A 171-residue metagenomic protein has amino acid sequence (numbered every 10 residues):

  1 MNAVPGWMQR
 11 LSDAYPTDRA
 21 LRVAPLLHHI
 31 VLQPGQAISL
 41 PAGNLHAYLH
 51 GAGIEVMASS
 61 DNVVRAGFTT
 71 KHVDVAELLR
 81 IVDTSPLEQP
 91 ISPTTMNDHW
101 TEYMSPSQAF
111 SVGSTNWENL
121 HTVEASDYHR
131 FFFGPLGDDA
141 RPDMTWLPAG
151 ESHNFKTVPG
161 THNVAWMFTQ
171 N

Functional and structural regions predicted by a protein language model:
M1, P5-R19, L49-A52, N116-A149 (+1 more regions): Glycine- and acidic-residue-biased ligand/ion/polar-headgroup-sensing regions
N2-S59: Acidic, glycine-rich loop-and-beta core segments that form the ion-binding/anion-interacting portion of active sites
L27-Y48, T115, G137-P159: Short acidic-glycine-tyrosine-enriched beta hairpin
V31, P106-S107, E124-D127: A short catalytic or substrate-binding loop motif that flags glycine-/basic-rich loops and adjacent residues that bind
P34, I91-L120: A short glycine-rich, His/Asp/Glu-containing loop-to-beta-strand
I38, I54, F110-G113, T145 (+1 more regions): A broad, low-specificity signal marking well-ordered, structured residues that form hydrophobic/aromatic
N44-M57, D61-N62, A149-N171: Ligand-binding loop in jelly-roll beta-barrel domains
G51-E102: C-terminal, non-catalytic macromolecule-binding modules
